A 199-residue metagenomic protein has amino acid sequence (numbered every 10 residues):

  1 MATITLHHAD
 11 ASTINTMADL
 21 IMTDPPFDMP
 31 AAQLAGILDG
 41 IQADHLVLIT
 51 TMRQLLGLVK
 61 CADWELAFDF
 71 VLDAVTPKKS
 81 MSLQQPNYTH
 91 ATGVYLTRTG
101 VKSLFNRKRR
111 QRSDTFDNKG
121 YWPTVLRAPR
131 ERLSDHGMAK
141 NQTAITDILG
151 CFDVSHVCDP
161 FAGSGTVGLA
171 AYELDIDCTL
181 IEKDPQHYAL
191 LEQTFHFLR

Functional and structural regions predicted by a protein language model:
M1-L6: Beta-strand-turn-beta hairpins that frame and shape the catalytic cleft of phosphate-ester-processing enzymes
H7-T13: Conserved SAM/SAH-binding loop
D10, P25, I49-T51: Structural motif
T13, L20-M22, D63-R199: Class I S-adenosyl-L-methionine
N15, D19-Q33: Active-site segment flanking the S-adenosylmethionine/decSAM binding pocket in AdoMet-dependent transferases
F27, M52, G163: Flexible, active-site-proximal loop/turn residues at the rims of small-molecule/cofactor binding pockets and catalytic
A31-K78, L96: Conserved Class I SAM-dependent methyltransferase catalytic core
